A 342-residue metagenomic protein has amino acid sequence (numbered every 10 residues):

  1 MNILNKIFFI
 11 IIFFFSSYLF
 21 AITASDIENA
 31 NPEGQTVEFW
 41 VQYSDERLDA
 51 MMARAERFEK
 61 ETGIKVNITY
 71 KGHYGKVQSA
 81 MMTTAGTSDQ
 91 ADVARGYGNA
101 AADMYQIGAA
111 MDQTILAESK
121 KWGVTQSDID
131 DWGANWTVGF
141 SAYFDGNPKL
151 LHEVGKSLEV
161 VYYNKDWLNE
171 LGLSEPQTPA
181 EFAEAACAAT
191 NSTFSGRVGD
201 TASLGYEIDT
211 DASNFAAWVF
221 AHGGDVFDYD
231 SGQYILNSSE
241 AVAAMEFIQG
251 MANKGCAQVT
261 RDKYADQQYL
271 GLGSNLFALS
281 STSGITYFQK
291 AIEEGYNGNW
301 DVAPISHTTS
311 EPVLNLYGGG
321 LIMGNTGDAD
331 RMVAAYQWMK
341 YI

Functional and structural regions predicted by a protein language model:
M1-V37: Short, low-complexity disordered leader/linker segments with a strong preference for bacterial N-terminal type II
I22-E38, E59-K60, D145, N169 (+1 more regions): Immediate post-signal peptide segment of exported/extracytoplasmic ligand-binding proteins
I22-G34, G98-L158, N297-S306: Hinge/lid segment of periplasmic solute-binding proteins
I27-A30, T114-W132, G199-Y206, G224-A243 (+2 more regions): Short, solvent-exposed loop/beta-turn-alpha elements that line the ligand-binding surface or hinge of extracytoplasmic
E33-S44, I64-T69, V93: Short, well-ordered beta-strand elements
A53, R57-N135, D166-Q177, Q268-Y269 (+2 more regions): Extracytoplasmic "Venus flytrap"/periplasmic binding protein-like
E56, K60, K65, T87 (+4 more regions): Extracytoplasmic/periplasmic substrate-recognition and gating elements
A185-T190, D230-T260: Glycine-centered hinge/linker elements that transmit conformational signals in sensory and ligand-binding systems
